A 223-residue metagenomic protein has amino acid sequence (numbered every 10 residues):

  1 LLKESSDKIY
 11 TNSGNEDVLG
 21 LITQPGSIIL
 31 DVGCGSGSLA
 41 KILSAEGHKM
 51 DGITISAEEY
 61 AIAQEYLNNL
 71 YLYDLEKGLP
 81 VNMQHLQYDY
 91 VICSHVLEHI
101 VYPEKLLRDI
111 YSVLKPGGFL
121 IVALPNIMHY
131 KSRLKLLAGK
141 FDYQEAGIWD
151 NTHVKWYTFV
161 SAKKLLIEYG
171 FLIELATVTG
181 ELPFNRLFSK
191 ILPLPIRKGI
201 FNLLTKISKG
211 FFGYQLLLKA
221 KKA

Functional and structural regions predicted by a protein language model:
L1-L86, Y90-I92, L107, V178-L187 (+4 more regions): Conserved N-terminal segment of class I S-adenosyl-L-methionine
Q24, E98, Y157: Residue-level signal for short amphipathic helical patches enriched in basic/charged and nearby hydrophobic residues
D31, E98, V122: Small/polar loops that bind or transfer phosphate-bearing groups
S38, E58, V101-K115, F119-A223: S-adenosyl-L-methionine-dependent methyltransferase catalytic module, highlighting the catalytic core
E76, L97, M128: Adenine-nucleotide cofactor-binding loop residues
Y90-V101: A short SAM/SAH-binding and catalytic strip from SAM-dependent methyltransferases
